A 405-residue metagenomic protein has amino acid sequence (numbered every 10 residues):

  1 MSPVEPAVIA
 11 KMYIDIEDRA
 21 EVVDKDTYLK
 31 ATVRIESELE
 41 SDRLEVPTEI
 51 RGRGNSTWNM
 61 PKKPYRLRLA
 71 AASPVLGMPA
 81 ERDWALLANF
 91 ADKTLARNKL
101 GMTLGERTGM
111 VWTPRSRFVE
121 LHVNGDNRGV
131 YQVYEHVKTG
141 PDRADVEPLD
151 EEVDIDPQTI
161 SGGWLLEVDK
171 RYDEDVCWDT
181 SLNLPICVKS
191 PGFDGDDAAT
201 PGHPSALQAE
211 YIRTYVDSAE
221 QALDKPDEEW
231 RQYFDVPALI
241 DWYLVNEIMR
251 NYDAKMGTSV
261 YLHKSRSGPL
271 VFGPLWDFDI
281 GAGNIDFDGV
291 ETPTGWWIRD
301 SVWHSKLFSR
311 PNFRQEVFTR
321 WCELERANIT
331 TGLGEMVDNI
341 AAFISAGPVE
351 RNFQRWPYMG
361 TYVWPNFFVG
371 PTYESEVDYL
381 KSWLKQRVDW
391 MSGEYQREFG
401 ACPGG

Functional and structural regions predicted by a protein language model:
M1-L100: Conserved NTP-binding catalytic cores of kinases and kinase-like/nucleotidyltransferase enzymes across multiple kinase
A10, A20-V22, R43-V46, S56 (+3 more regions): Middle-to-C-terminal accessory/interaction subdomains
M12, A31, K63-Y65, W84 (+5 more regions): Residue-level detector of short, conserved catalytic/binding motifs and their immediate flanks
D24-K25, M78, A144-V146, C177-D179 (+2 more regions): Short conserved micro-motifs at the rims of enzyme active sites and ligand-binding pockets
E36, N124-G125: Short strand-turn-strand beta-turns centered on an Asx-Gly dipeptide
R66-P74, E81, A88-N89, G109-P114 (+1 more regions): Internal "kinase-insert"/substrate-recognition segments embedded within catalytic cores of ATP-dependent enzymes
N89-N124: A conserved helix-loop-beta module that forms one wall/lid of the active-site cleft in ATP-utilizing catalytic domains
